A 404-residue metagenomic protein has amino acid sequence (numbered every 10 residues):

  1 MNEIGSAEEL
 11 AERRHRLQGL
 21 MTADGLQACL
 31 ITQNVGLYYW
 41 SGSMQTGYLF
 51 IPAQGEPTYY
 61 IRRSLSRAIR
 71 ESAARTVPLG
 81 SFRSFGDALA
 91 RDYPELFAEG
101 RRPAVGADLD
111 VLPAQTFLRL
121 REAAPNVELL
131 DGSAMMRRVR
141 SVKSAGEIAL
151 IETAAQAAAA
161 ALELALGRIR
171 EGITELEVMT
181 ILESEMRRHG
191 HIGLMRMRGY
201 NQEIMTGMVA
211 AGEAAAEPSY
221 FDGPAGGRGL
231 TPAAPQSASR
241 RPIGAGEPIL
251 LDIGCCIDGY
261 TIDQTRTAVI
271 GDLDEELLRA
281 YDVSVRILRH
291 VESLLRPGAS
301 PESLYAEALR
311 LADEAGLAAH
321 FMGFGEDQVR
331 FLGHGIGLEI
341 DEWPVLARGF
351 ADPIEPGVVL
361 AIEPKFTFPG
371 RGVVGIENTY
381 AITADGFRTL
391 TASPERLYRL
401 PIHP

Functional and structural regions predicted by a protein language model:
M1-P404: Active-site neighborhoods and metal-handling regions in enzymes and metal-associated proteins
